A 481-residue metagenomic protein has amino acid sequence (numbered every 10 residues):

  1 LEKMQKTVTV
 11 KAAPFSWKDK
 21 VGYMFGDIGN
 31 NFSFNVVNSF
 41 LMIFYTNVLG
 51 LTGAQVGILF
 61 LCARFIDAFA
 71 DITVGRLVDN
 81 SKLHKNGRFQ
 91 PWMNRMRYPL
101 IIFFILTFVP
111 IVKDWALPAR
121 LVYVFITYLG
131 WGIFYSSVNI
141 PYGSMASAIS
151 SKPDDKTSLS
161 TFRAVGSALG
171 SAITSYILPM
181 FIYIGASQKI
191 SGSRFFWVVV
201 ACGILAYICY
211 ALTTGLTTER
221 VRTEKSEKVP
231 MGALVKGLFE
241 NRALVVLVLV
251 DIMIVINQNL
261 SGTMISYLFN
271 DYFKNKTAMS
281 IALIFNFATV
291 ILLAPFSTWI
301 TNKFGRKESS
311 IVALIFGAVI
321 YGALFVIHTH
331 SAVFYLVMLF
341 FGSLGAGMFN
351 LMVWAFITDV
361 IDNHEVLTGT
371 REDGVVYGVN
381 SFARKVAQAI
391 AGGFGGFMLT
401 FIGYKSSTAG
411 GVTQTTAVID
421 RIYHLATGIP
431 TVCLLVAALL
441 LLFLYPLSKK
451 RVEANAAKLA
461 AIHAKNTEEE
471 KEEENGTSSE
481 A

Functional and structural regions predicted by a protein language model:
E2-E472, G476, E480: Membrane-embedded alpha-helical bundles of multi-pass transporters/translocases, especially carrier/permease families
